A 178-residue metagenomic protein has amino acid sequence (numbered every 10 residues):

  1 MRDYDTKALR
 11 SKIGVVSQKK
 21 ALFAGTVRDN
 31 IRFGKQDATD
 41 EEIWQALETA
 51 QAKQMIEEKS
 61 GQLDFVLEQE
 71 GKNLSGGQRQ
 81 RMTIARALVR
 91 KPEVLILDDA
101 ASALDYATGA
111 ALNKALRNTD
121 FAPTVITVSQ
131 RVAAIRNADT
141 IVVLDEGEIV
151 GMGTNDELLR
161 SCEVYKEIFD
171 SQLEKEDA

Functional and structural regions predicted by a protein language model:
R2, K53-M82, L97-A100, L104-A107 (+1 more regions): ABC-fold ATPase nucleotide-binding domain signature/coupling loops
D3, R10, R28-Q69, K114 (+2 more regions): ABC ATPase nucleotide-binding domain helical subdomain, centered on the C-loop/LSGGQ "ABC signature"
K7, I13-S17, I126: ABC nucleotide-binding domain signature
K20-A38, L74, I135: Conserved catalytic motifs of ABC-family nucleotide-binding domains
E41, T49, E58, K114 (+2 more regions): C-terminal portion of ABC ATPase nucleotide-binding domains
M82, L88-V89: Hydrophobic/aromatic position at a conserved helix-loop-beta junction within ABC-family ATPase nucleotide-binding
I84, V128: Hydrophobic anchor residue at the start of the ABC signature
V89-E93, A122: A short, proline-enriched helix->beta-strand linker immediately N-terminal to the Walker B motif in ABC-type P-loop
